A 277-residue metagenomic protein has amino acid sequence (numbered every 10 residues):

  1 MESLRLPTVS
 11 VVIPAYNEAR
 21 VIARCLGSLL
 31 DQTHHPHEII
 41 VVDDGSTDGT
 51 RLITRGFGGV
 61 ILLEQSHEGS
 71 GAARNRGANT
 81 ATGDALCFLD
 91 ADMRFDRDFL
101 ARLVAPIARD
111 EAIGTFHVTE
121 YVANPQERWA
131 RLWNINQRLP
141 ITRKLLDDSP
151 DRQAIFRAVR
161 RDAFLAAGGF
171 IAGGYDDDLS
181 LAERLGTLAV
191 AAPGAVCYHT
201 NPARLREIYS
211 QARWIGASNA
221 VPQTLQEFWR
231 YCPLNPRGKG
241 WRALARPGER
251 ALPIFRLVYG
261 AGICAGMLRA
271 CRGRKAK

Functional and structural regions predicted by a protein language model:
G27-P36: Short, acidic, metal-binding catalytic loop of nucleotide-sugar glycosyltransferases
S28, D43-L52, M93: A conserved acidic beta->alpha catalytic loop
Q65-A81: Glycine-rich, basic loop-to-helix element that forms the pyrophosphate-binding segment of sugar-nucleotide handling
L86: Short aromatic/hydrophobic "clamp" motif used to bind/position activated sugar donors
R94, D98-R128: Conserved donor NDP-sugar-binding/catalytic core segment of glycosyltransferases
Y121-N124, L139-V159, G174, C197: A recurrent flexible, glycine/aromatic-enriched loop bordering the glycosyltransferase active site that acts as
R157, A163-G168, G173-A195: A short, conserved alpha-helix in the catalytic core of glycosyltransferases
R206, Q211-K277: Non-catalytic, C-terminal membrane-associated alpha-helical segments of glycosyltransferases
